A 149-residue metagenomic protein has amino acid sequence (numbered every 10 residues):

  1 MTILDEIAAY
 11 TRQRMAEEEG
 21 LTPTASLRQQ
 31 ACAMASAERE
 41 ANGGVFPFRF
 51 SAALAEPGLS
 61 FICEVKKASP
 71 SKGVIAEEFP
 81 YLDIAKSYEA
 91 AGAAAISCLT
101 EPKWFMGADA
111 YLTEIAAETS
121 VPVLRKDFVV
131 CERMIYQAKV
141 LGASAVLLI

Functional and structural regions predicted by a protein language model:
T2-A76: An N-cap/entry alpha-helix motif that binds or orients negatively charged groups
I7, C63, Y88, I96 (+1 more regions): Conserved, mostly hydrophobic/aromatic
I7, I96-F105, V121-C131, S144-I149: Catalytic beta/alpha-barrel core
G44-S51, E56-P57, I62, M106-V130: Alpha-helix-loop-beta-strand connector modules within alpha/beta enzyme cores
E64-A68, I75-F79, P102-M106, V123-I135: Glycine-rich beta-to-alpha transition loops that act as phosphate-gripper elements at the mouths of alpha/beta enzyme
E77-L82, D109-T113: Charged helix-capping and loop-helix junction motifs
A91, E118, V140-G142: Structural motif
